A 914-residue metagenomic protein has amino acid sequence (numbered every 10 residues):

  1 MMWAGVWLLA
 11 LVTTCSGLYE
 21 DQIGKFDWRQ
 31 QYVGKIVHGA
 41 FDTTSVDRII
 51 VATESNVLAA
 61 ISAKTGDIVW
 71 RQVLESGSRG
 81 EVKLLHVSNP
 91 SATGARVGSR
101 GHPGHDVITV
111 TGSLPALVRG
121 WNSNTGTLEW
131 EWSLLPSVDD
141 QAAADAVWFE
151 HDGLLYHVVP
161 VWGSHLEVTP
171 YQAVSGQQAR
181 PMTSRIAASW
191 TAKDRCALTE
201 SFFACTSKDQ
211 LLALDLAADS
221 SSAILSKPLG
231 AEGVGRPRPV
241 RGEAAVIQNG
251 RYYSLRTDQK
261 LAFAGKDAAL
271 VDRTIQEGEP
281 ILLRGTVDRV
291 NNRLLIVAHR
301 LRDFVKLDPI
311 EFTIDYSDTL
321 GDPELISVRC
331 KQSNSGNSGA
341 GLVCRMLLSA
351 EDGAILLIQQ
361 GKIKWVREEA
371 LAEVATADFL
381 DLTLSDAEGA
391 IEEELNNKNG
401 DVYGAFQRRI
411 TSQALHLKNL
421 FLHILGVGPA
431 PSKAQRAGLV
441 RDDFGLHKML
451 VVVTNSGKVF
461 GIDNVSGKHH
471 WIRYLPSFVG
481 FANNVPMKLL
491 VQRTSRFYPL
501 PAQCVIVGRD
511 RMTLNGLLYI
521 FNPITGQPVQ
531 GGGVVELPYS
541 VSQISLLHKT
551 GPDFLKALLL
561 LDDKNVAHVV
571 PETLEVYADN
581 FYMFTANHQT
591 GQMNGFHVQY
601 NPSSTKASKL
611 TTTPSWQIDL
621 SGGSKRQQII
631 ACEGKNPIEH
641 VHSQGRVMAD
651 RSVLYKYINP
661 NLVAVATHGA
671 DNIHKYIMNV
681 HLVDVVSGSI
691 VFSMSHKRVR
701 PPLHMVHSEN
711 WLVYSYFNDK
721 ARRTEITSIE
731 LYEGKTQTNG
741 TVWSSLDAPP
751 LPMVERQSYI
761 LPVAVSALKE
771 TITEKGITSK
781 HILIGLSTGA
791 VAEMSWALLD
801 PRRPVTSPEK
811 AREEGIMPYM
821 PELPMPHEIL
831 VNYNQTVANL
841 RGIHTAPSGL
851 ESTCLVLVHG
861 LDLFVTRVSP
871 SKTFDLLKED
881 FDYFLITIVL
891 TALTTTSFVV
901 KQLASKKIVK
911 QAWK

Functional and structural regions predicted by a protein language model:
W3-K914: Secretory-pathway ectodomains
